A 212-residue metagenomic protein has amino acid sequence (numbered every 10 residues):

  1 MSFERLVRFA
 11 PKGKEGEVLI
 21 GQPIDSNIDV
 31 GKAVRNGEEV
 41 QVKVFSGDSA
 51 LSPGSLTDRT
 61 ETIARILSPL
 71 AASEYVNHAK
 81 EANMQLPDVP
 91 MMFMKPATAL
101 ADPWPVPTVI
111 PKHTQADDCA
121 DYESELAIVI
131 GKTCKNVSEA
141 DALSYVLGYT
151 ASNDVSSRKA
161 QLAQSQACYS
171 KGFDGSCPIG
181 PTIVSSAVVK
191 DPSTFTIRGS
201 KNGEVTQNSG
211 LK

Functional and structural regions predicted by a protein language model:
M1-M91, A187: N-terminal non-catalytic cap/leader segment that marks the start of a structured domain
E61-K212: Glycine-enriched loop-and-adjacent helix/strand subsegments that border the catalytic/binding cleft of enzyme cores
